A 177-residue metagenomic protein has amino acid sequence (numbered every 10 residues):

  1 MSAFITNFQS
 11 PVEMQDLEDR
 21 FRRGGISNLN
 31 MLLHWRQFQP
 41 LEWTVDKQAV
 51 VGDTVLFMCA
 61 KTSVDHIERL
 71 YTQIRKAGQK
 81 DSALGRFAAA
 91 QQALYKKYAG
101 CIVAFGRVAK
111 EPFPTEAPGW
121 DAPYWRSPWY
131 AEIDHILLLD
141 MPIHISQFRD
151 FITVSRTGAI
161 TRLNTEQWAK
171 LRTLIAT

Functional and structural regions predicted by a protein language model:
M1-F87, F148-R156, T161-T177: Compositionally biased, charged N-terminal/linker segments
K76-W168: Aromatic- and Lys/Arg-enriched surface recognition patch
